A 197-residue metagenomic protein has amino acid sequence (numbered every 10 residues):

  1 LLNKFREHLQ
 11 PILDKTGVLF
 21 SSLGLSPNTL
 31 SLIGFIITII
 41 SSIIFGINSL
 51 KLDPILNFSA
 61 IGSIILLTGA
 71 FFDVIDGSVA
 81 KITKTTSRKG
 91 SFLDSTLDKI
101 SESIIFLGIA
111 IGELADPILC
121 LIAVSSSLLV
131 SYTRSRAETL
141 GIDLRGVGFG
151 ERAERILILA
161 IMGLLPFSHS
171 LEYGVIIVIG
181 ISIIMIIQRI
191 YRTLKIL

Functional and structural regions predicted by a protein language model:
L1-G17, S95, K99-L197: A feature for the membrane-embedded catalytic helix bundles of lipid/isoprenoid biosynthetic enzymes
L2, T16-G17, S21, L25 (+3 more regions): Intramembrane alpha-helical segments
F5-H8, G24-I33: N-terminal membrane topogenic signal
D14, V18, S22, P27 (+4 more regions): Juxtamembrane helix-capping/reentrant segments at transmembrane boundaries
L19, S42, S49, T193-I196: Amphipathic, soluble alpha-helical interaction motifs
F20-L23, L52-L56, K81, T133 (+2 more regions): Helix-boundary and loop/linker segments of multi-pass membrane transporters
T29-K89, D116-I122, S170-S182: Membrane-embedded alpha-helical segments that form the functional core of polytopic membrane enzymes, especially those
